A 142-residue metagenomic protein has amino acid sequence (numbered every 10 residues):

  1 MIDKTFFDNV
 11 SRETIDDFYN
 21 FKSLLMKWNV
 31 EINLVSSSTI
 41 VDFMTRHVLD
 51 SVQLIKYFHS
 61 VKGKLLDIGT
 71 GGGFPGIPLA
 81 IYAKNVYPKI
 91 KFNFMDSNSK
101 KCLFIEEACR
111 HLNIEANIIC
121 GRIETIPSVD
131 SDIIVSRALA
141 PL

Functional and structural regions predicted by a protein language model:
M1-V61, K100-L103, E107-L112: Class I SAM-dependent transferase core
V52-S136: Conserved SAM/SAH cofactor-binding pocket of Class I
P141-L142: A short, conserved alpha-helix within the catalytic core of class I
